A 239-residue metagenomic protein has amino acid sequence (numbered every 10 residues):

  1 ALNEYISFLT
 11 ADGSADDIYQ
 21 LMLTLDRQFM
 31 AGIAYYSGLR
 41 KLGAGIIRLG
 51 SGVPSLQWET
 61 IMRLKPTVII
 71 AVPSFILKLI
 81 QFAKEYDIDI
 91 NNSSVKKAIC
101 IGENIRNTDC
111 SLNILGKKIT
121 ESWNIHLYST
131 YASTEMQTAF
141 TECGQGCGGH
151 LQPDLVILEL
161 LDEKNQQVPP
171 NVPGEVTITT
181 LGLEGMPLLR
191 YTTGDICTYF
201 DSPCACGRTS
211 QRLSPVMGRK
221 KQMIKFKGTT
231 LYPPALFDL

Functional and structural regions predicted by a protein language model:
A1-M22, M30: Conserved adenylate-forming
L21-L25, I101-G102: Short beta-strand->loop
T24-Y36: Conserved coil-to-alpha-helix start sites within the AMP-binding
L39: Short hydrophobic alpha-helical segments of the AMP-binding
L42-L239: Active-site glycine/GP-rich loop and adjacent strand/helix microenvironment that borders small-molecule binding pockets
